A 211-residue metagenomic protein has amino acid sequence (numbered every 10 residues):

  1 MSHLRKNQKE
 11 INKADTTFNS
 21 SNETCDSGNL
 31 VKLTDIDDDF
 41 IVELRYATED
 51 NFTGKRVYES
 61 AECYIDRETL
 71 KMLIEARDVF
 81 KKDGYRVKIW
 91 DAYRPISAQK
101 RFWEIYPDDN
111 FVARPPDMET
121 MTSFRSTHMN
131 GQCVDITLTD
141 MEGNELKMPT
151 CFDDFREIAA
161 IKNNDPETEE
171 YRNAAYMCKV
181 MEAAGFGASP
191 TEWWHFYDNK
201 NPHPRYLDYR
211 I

Functional and structural regions predicted by a protein language model:
M1-A92, F102-T191, Y197-I211: Extracytoplasmic cell-surface/polysaccharide-interacting catalytic and binding patches
P95: Segments that shape or occlude catalytic/ligand-binding pockets
A98: Short, well-ordered surface patches within globular domains
